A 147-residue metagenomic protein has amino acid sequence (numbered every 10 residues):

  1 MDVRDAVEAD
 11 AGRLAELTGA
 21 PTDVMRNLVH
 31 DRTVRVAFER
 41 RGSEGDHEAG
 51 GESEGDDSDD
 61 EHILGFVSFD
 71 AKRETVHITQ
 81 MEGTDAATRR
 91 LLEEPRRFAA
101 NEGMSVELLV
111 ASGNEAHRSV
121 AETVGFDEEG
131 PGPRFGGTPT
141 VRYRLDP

Functional and structural regions predicted by a protein language model:
D2-L14: A short beta-loop-alpha structural element at the N-terminal edge of CoA-dependent acyl/N-acetyltransferase catalytic
E16-S58: Active-site rim helix/loop that mediates acceptor-substrate recognition in acyltransferases
G45, G55-A71, H77: Conserved beta-strand in the GNAT
R73, I78-A87: A short, internal acetyl-CoA/4′-phosphopantetheine-binding micro-motif in the GNAT/acyltransferase core
G83-A100, S119, T123: Conserved acetyl-CoA-binding loop-helix of GNAT-fold acetyltransferases
A99-S112: Conserved GNAT acetyl-CoA-binding A-motif
L109, D127-R142: Conserved catalytic-core motifs of GNAT/GCN5-like acyltransferases
S112-P131: Conserved active-site alpha-helix within GNAT-family acetyltransferase domains
